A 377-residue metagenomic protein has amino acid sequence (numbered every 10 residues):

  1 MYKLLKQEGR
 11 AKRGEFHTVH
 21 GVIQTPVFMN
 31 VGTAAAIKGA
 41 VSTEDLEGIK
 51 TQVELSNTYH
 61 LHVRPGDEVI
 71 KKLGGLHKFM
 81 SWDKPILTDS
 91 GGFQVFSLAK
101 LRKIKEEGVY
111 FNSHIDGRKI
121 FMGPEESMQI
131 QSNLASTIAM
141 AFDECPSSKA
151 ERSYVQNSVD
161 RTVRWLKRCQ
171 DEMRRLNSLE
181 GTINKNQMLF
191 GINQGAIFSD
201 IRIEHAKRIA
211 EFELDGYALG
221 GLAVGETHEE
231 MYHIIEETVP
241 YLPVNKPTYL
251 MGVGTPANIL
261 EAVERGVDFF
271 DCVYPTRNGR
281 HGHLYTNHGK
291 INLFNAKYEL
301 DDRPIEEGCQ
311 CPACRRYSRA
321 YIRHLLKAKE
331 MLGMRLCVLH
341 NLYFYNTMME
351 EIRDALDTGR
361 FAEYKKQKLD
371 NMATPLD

Functional and structural regions predicted by a protein language model:
M1-E15, I23-G32, G39-A40, D143-K149 (+1 more regions): C-terminal extensions of enzymes
M1-I183, A296-E299: Non-catalytic, usually N-terminal nucleic-acid engagement modules in DNA/RNA processing proteins
V19, N287, D357: Short, ordered coil/turn segments that flank beta-strands lining enzyme active or ligand-binding pockets
G21, E54, D89, Q131 (+5 more regions): Conserved, mostly hydrophobic/aromatic
E126, I130, N157, R161-R168 (+5 more regions): A non-catalytic, amphipathic alpha-helix used as a structural packing/dimerization or gating element in enzyme scaffolds
A135, L166, Q170-M173, N177 (+4 more regions): Structural signal for hydrophobic packing residues in well-ordered secondary-structure cores of soluble enzyme domains
S148-E151, Q156, G216-L222, M331-M334: Glycine- and acidic
V163, E172, L176, M188-I305: Glycine-rich phosphate/ribose-binding loops and adjacent secondary-structure elements that form binding surfaces
